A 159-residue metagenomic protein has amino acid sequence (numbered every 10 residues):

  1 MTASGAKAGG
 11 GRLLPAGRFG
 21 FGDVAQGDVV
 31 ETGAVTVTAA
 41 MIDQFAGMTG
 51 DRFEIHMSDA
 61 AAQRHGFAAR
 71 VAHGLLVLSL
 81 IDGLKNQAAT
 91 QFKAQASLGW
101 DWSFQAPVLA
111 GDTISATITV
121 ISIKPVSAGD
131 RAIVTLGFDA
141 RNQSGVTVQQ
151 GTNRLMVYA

Functional and structural regions predicted by a protein language model:
M1-Q26, F104-A159: HotDog/MaoC-like acyl-thioester-processing domains
K7-A72, Y158-A159: Catalytic strand-loop segment that frames the active site of acyl-thioester-processing enzymes
Q26-D28, G33, M41, D51 (+3 more regions): A generic structural signal for short beta-strands and their flanking turns/coil linkers
Q44, V77-L80, G137: Residue-level recognition of specific faces of alpha-helices
Q63-A72, L76-I121: Hydrophobic beta-strand-centered segment that forms part of the acyl-chain substrate-binding groove
